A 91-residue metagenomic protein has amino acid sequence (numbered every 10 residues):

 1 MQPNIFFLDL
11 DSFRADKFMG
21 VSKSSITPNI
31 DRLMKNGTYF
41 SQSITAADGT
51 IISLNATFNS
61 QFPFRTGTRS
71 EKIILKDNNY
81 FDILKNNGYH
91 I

Functional and structural regions predicted by a protein language model:
M1-S41, T45-A47: Active-site-proximal N-terminal segment of extracellular/periplasmic enzymes that hydrolyze or transfer
R14-F18, G49-T57, T66: Short catalytic/ligand-binding loop motif for oxyanion handling, primarily in non-cytosolic enzymes, centered on
S25-P28, I52-S53, L75, N79: Generic alpha-helix structural propensity
A47-G49, I73: Acidic, metal-coordinating catalytic cores used for nucleic-acid/nucleotide bond scission and strand-transfer chemistry
A56-I91: Catalytic-site neighborhoods of secreted/periplasmic enzymes that process anionic sulfate/phosphate groups
